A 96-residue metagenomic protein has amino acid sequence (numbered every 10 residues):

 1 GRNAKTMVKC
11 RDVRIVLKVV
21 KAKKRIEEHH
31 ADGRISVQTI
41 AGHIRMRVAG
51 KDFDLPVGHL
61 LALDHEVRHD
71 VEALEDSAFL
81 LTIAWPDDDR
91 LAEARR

Functional and structural regions predicted by a protein language model:
G1-I26, T82-A84: A short glycine-rich, His/Asp/Glu-containing loop-to-beta-strand
R14, H43-R45, D52, R68 (+1 more regions): Structural motif
L17, I40-A41, P56-V57, E75: A cytosolic small-molecule/anion-sensing beta-strand core signal
L17, S36, K51-F53: Short, surface-exposed secondary-structure edge patches
V19-K21, H30-M46: Short, conserved beta-strand element in jelly-roll/cupin
I26-E28, M46-R47, L63, R68-L74: Short beta-strand His + acidic residue motifs that chelate non-heme Fe in jelly-roll/DSBH and cupin folds
G50-H65: Short acidic-glycine-tyrosine-enriched beta hairpin
H65-D89: Ligand-binding loop in jelly-roll beta-barrel domains
